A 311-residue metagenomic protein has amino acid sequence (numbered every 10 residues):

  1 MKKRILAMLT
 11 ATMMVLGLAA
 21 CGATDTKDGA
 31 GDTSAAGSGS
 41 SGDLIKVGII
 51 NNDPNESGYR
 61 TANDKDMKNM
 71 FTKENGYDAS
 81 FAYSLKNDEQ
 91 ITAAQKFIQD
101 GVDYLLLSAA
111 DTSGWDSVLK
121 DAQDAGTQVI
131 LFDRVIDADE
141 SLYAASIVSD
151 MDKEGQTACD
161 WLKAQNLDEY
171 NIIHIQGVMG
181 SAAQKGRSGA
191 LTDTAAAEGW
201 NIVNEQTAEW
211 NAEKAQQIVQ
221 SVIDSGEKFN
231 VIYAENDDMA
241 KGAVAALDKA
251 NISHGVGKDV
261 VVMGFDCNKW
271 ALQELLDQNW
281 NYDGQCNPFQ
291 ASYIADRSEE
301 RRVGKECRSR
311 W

Functional and structural regions predicted by a protein language model:
K2-T24: Sec-dependent N-terminal signal peptides of Gram-positive bacterial secreted proteins and lipoproteins
I5, S309-W311: Positively charged, low-complexity intrinsically disordered regions
C21-S309: A residue-level marker of the well-folded mature domains of exported/periplasmic proteins
